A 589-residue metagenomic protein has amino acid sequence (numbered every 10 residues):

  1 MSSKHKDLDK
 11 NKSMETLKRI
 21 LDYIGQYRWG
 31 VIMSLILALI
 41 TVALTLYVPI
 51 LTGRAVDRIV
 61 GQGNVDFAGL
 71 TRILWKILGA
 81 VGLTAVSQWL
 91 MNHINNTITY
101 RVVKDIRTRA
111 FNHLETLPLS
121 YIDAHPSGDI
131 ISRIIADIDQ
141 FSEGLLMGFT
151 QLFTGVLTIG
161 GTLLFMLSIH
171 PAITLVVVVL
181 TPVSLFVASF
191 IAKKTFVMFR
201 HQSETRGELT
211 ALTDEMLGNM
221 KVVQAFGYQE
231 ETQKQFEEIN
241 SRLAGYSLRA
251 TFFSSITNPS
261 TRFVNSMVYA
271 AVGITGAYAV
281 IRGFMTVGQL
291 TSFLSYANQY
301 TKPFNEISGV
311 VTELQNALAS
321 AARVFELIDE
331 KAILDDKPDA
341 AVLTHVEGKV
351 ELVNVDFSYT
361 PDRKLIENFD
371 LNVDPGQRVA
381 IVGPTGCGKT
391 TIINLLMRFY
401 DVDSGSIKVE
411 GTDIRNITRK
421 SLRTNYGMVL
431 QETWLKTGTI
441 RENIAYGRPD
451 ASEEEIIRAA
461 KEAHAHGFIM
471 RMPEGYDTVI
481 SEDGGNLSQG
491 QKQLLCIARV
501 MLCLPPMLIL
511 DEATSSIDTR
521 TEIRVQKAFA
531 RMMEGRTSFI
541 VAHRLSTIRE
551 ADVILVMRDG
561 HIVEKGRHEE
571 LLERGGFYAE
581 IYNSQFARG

Functional and structural regions predicted by a protein language model:
M1-T45, V60-I77, M91-N95, T99 (+8 more regions): Membrane-integrated ABC transporters
S2-K10, Y100, T108-S132, A136-I138 (+7 more regions): Short intracellular "coupling" helices and adjacent cytoplasmic loop segments at the cytosolic face of multi-pass
E15-T16, I24, V56, M91 (+4 more regions): Juxtamembrane loop-to-helix connectors within ABC transporter transmembrane domains
G25, I36, G69, W75 (+6 more regions): Hydrophobic alpha-helical transmembrane segments of ABC transporter permease domains
Q26, G30-A43, R54, A80 (+3 more regions): Transmembrane helices of ABC transporter permease
L119-S120, A136-L145, F149, L157 (+5 more regions): An intracellular "coupling" helix at the cytosolic face of ABC transporter transmembrane type-1 domains
Y228, F252, Y269, Q299-L327: Cytosolic ends of transmembrane helices, especially the final helix of ABC transmembrane type-1 domains
D329, D336-K337, L343-G589: ABC-type nucleotide-binding domain
